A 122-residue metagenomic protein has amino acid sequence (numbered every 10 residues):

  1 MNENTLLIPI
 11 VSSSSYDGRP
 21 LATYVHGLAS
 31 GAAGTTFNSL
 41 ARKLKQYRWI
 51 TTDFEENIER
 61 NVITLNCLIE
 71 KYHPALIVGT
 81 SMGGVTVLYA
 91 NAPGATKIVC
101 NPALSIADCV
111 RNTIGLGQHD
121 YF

Functional and structural regions predicted by a protein language model:
N4-P20: Short beta-strand-to-loop junctions in surface cap/lid or active-site-entrance loops
Y16-H73: Active-site catalytic motif of lipid deacylating hydrolases and related acyltransferases
H26, G79, V99-N101: Short beta-strand/turn micro-motifs composed of small residues that flank or help shape donor/cofactor-binding pockets
S30, G84, L104-S105: Active-site micro-motifs of SAM-dependent methyltransferase domains
V78-V87: Gly/Ala-rich beta-loop-alpha elbow adjacent to hydrolase catalytic centers
A90-N91: Aromatic pocket-lining residues of Rossmann-like dinucleotide-binding sites
A95-F122: The alpha/beta-hydrolase serine catalytic core
